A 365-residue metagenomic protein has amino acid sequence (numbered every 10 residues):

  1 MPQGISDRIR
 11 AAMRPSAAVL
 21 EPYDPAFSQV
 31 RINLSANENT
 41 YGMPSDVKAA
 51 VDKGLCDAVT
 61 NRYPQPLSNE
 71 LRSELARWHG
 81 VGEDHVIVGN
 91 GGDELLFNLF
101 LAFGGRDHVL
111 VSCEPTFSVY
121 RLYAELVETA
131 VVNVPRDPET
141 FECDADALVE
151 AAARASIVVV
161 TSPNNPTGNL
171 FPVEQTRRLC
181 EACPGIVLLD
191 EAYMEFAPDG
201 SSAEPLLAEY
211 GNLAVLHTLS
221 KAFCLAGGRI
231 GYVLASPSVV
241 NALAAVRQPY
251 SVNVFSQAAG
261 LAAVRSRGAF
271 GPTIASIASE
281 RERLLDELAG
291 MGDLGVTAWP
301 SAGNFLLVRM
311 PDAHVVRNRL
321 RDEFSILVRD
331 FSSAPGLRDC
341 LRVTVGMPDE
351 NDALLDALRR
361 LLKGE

Functional and structural regions predicted by a protein language model:
M1-R62, R154: N-terminal "arm"/small-domain region of PLP-dependent enzymes with the aminotransferase-like
P44, L67, N212-G290, V296-A298: PLP-dependent aminotransferase class I/II
A49, K53-N90, E280-R283: Conserved N-terminal alpha-helix of the aminotransferase class I/II PLP-enzyme fold
N69-V109, M310, H314: Phosphate-binding glycine-rich loop
A102-V160: PLP-dependent aminotransferase-like
E125, E142-R154, P166-V187, E191-L225: Active-site pre-lysine segment of PLP-dependent enzymes
E174, D322-E323, S333-E365: PLP-dependent enzyme catalytic core of the Aspartate aminotransferase-like
A278, E282, G290-F324: Conserved PLP-binding catalytic core of the aspartate aminotransferase-like
